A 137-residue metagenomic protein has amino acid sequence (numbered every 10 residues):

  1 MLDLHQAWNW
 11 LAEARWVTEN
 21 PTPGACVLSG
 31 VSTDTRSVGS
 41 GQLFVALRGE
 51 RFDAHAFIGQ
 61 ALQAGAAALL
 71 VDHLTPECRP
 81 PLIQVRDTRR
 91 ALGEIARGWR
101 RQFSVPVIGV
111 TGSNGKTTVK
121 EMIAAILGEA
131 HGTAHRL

Functional and structural regions predicted by a protein language model:
M1-E94, G98: N-terminal leader/targeting and accessory segments in enzymes
A91-L137: Phosphate-binding loop of NTP-binding sites
